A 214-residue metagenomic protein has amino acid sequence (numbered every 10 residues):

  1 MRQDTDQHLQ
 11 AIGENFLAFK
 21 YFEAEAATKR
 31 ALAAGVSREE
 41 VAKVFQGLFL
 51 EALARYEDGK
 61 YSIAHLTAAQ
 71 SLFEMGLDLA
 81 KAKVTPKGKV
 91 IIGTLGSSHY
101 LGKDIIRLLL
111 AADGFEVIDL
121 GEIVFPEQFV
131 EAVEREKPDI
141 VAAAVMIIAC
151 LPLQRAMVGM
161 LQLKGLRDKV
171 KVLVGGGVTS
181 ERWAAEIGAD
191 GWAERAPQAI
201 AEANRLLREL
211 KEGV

Functional and structural regions predicted by a protein language model:
M1-K83: Long amphipathic alpha-helical segments
A34, S62, S98-H99, C150: Alpha-helix N-cap/loop-to-helix initiation residues
A80-P86, E131-R135: Glycine-rich phosphate/diphosphate-binding loops that line cofactor/substrate pockets in enzymes
T85-G88, R167: Short, flexible coil/linker segments at domain boundaries that flank nucleotide/cofactor-interacting
K87-L120: Glycine-rich active-site/cofactor-binding loop and its immediate structural neighborhood
L109-A112, D119-A189, E202: Cofactor-cradling patches in redox/metallo enzymes
D190-R195: Short acidic-hydrophobic, aromatic-tinged amphipathic segments that line or gate anion-handling sites
E202-V214: A charged, well-structured terminal subsegment
